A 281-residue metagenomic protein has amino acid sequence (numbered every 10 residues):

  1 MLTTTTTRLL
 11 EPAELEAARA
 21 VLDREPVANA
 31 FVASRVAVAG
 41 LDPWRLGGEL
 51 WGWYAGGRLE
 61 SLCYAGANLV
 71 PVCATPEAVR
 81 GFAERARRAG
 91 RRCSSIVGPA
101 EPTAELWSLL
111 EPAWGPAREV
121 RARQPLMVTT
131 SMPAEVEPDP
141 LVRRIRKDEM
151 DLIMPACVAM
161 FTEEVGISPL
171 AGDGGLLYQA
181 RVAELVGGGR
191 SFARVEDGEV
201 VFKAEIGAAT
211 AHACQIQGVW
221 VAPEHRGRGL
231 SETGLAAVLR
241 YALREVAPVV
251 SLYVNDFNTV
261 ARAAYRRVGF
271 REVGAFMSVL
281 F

Functional and structural regions predicted by a protein language model:
M1-V32, A134-A171: Short amphipathic alpha-helix that is part of the acyltransferase structural core
T3-L10, A20, P26, A33-R91 (+2 more regions): Conserved donor-binding loop and adjoining core beta-sheet/short helix segment in diverse acyl/aminoacyl transferases
A28-G47, P169-S191, V195, E205: Active-site rim helix/loop that mediates acceptor-substrate recognition in acyltransferases
A55-L59, A65-P140, V279: Acyl-donor-binding surface of acyltransferase catalytic domains
P76-R85, G218-P223, G227-R244, R262-R267: Conserved acetyl-CoA-binding loop-helix of GNAT-fold acetyltransferases
G90-A100, A213, A242-Y253: Conserved GNAT acetyl-CoA-binding A-motif
V97-T103, P223, L252-R262, V279-F281: Conserved beta-strand-loop-alpha-helix junction that forms the acyl-donor binding cleft
E101-E119, E232, D256-G274: Conserved active-site alpha-helix within GNAT-family acetyltransferase domains
